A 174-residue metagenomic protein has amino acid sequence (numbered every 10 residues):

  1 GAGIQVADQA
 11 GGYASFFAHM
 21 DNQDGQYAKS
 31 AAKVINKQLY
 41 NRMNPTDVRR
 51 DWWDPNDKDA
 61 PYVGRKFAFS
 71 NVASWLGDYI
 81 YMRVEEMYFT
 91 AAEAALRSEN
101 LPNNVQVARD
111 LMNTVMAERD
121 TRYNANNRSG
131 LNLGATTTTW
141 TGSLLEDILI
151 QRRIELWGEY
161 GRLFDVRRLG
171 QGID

Functional and structural regions predicted by a protein language model:
G1-Y13, N41-D174: Acidic/polar-rich alpha-helix caps and helix-coil junctions
G3-K33: His/Glu-based metal-binding/catalytic segments typifying zinc-dependent metallopeptidases
Q23-Y27, N36, S70-N71, G77-D78: Short secondary-structure boundary micro-motifs
G25-D51: Active-site core of glycosidic bond-cleaving carbohydrate-active enzymes
